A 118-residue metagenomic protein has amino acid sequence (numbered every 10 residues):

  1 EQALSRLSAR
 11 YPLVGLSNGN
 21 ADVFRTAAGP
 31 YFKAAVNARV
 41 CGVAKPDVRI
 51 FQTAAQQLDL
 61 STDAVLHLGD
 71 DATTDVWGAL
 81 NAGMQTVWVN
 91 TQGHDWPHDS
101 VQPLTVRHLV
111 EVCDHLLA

Functional and structural regions predicted by a protein language model:
E1, S5, Y11-A118: Asp-based, Mg2+/Mn2+-dependent phosphohydrolase catalytic module
